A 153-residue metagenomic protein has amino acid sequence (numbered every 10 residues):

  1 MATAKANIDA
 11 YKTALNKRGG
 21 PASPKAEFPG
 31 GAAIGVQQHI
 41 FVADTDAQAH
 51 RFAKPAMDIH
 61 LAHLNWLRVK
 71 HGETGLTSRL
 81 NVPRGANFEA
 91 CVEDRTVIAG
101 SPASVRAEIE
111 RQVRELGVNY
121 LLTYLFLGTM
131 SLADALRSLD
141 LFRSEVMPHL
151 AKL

Functional and structural regions predicted by a protein language model:
M1-L153: Active-site-adjacent structural elements that line small-molecule/cofactor binding pockets in enzymes
